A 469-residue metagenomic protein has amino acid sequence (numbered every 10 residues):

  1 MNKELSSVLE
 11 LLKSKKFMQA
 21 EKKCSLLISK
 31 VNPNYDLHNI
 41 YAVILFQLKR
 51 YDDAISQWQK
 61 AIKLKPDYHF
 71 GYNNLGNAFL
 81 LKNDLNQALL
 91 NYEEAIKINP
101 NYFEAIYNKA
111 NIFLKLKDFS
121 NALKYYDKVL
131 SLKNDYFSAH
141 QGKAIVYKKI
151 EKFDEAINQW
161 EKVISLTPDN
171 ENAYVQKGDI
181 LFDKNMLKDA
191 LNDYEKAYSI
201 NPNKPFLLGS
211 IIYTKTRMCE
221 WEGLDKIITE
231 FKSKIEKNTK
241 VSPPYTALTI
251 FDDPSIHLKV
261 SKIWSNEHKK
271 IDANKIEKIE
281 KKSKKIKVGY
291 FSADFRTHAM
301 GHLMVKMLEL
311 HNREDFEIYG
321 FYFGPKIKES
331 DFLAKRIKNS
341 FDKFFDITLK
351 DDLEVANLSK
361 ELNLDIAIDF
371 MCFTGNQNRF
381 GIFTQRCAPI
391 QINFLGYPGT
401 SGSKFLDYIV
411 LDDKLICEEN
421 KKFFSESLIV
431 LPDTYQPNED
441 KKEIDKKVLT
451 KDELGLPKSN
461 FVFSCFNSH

Functional and structural regions predicted by a protein language model:
M1-P457, S468: Alpha-helical solenoid repeat scaffolds of the TPR/TPR-like class and their adjacent stem/linker regions that mediate
